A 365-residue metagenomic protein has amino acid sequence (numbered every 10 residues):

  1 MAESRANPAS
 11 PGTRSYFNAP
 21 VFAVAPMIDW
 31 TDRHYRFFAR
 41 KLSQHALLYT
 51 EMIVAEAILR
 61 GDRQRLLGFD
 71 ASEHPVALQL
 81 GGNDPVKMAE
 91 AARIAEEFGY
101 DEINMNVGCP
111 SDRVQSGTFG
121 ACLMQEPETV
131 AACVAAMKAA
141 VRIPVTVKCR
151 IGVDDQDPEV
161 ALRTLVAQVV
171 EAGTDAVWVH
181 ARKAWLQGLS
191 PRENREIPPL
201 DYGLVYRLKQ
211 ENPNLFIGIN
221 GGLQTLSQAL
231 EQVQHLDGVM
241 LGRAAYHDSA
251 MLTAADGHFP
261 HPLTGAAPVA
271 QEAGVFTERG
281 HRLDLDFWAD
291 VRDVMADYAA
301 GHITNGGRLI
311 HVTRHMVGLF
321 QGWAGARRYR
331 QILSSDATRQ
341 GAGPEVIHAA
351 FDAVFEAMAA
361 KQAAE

Functional and structural regions predicted by a protein language model:
M1-N18, F22-A23, I28, A135 (+5 more regions): Alpha/beta catalytic cores of nucleotide-metabolism and tRNA/nucleoside-modifying enzymes
A2-P11, Y16, M27-D101: Glycine-rich, positively charged N-terminal anion/phosphate-binding segment
A23, L48-Y49, A77-Q79, N104-N106 (+3 more regions): Conserved beta-strand positions in the central sheet of alpha/beta enzyme cores
M27-D29, I53-A55, G81-N83, G108-P110 (+4 more regions): Active-site beta-loop-alpha junctions enriched in small/polar residues
L59-R63, Q115-T118, P158-E159, L189-R192 (+2 more regions): Short secondary-structure transition/capping segments
R65-F69, A121-L123, R163-L165, N194-I197 (+1 more regions): Short, hinge-like loop/turn segments at secondary-structure boundaries
A89-I103, V107-F119, E128-L215: Alpha/beta enzyme core
